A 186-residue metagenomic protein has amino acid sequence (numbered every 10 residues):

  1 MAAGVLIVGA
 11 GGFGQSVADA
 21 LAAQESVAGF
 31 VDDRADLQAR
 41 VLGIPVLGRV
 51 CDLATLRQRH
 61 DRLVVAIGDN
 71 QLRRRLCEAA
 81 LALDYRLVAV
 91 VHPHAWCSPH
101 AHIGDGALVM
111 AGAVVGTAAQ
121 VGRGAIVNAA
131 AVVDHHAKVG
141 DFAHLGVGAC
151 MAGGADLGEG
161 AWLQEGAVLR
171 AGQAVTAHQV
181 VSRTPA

Functional and structural regions predicted by a protein language model:
M1-L42, R49-V50, A54-R57: Hydrophobic, well-ordered beta-alpha structural blocks that scaffold small-molecule cofactor pockets
G4, G29, A80, G124-A125: Small side chains
G12, Q71-L72, H102: Short alpha-helical
A18-A20, R75-A79, V121: Short amphipathic alpha-helical segments
A23-Q24, A80-A82, A125, A143: Glycine-rich, phosphate-binding/catalytic loops in enzymes
A28, D61-R62, D105: Conserved acidic residues
A35-C97: Phosphate-bearing ligand-interacting subdomains that bind or position ATP/ADP/UDP/GDP/NAD(P) or nucleotide-linked
V90-A186: Structural signal for interior beta-strand "rungs" in well-ordered beta-sheet cores of soluble enzyme domains
